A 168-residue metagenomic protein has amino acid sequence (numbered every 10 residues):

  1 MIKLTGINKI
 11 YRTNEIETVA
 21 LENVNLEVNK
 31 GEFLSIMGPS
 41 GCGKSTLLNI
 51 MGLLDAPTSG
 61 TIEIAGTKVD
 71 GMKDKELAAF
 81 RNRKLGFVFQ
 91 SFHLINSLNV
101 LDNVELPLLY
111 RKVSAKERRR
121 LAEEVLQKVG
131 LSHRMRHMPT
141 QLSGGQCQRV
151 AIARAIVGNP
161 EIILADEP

Functional and structural regions predicted by a protein language model:
M1-P168: ABC family nucleotide-binding domain
